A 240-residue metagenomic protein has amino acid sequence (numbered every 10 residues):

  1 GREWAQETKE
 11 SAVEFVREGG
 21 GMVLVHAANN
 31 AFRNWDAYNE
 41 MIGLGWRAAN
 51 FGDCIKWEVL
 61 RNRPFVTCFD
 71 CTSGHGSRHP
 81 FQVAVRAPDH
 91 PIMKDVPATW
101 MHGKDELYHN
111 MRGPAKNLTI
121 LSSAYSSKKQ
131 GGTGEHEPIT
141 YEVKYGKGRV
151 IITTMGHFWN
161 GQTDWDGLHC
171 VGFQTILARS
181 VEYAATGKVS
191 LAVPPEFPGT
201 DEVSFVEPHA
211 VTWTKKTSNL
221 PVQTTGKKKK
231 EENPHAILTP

Functional and structural regions predicted by a protein language model:
G1-E3, M22, A28-F32, A98-W100 (+2 more regions): Solvent-exposed loop/turn segments at secondary-structure junctions within structured extracellular/periplasmic domains
R2-P91: A glycine-rich, often tryptophan-bearing local segment used as a flexible ligand/cofactor-contacting loop or short
G19-V23, L121, I151: Structural detector of well-ordered beta-strand residues that form the stable sheet scaffold of enzyme domains
V23, A49, G103, L191-A192: Secondary-structure transition/capping residues
N34-D36, V96, T163-D164: A short secondary-structure junction signal
Y38-I42, A98-K104, M111-L118, G156 (+1 more regions): Oxidoreductase and adenylate-handling cofactor-binding alpha/beta cores
L44, E58-R149, P208-G226: Catalytic beta-strand/loop cores that center a nucleophilic Ser/Cys/Thr and support acyl-enzyme chemistry
S127-P240: Extracellular ligand-binding/catalytic regions of CAZymes and related secreted enzymes and adhesion modules
